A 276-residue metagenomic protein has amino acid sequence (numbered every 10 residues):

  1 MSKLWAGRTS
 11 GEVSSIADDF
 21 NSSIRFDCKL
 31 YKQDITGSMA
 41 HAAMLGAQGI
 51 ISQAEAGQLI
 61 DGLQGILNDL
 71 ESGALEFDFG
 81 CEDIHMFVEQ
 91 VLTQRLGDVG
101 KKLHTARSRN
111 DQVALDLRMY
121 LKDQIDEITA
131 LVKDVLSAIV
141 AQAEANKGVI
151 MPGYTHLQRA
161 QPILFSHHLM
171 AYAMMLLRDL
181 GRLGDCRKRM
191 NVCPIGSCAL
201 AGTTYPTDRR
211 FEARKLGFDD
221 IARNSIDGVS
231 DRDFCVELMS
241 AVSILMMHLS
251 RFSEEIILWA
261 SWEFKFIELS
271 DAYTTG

Functional and structural regions predicted by a protein language model:
M1-G202, T207-F211, T275: A helix-coil-helix interface module used to build multimeric assemblies and to scaffold catalytic/cofactor sites
L216-G276: Acidic, glycine-rich loop-and-beta core segments that form the ion-binding/anion-interacting portion of active sites
